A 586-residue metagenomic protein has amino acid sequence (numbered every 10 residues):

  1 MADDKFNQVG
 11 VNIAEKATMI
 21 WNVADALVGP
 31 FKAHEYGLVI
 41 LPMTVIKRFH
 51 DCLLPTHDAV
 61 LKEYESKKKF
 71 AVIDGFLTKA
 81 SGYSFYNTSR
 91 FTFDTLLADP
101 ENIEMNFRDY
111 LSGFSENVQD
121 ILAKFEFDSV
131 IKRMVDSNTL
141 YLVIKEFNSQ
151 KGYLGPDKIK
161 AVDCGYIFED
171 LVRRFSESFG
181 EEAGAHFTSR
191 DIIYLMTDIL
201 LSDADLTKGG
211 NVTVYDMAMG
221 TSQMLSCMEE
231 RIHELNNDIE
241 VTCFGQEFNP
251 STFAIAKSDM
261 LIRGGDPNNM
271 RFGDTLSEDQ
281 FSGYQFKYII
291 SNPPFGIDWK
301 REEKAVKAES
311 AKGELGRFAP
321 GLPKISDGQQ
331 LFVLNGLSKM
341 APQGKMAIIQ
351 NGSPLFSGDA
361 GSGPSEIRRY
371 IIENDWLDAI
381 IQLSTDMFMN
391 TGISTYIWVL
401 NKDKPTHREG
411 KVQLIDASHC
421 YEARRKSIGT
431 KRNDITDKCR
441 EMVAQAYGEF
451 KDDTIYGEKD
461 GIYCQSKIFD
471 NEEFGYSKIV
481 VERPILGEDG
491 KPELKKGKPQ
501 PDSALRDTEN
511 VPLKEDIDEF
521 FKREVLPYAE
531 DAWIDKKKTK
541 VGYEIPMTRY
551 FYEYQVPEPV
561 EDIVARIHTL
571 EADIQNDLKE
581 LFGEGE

Functional and structural regions predicted by a protein language model:
M1-A204, N269-Q280, Q382-T385, E409-D416 (+1 more regions): Non-catalytic, mostly N-terminal accessory regions of nucleic-acid modification and defense proteins
A26, E35-Y36, I40-V45, L322-L400 (+1 more regions): Conserved Class I SAM-dependent methyltransferase catalytic core
A183-S291, F295-K307, Q330, N351-S353 (+4 more regions): Conserved S-adenosyl-L-methionine
S226, A254, S291-P293, Q330-L334 (+15 more regions): Feature representing long, continuous alpha-helical segments
H233, L261, G265, P294 (+16 more regions): Hydrophobic alpha-helix feature that most strongly marks membrane-spanning transmembrane helices and their immediate
D266-M270, A311-G316, K345-P354, S418-R424 (+1 more regions): Short acidic (Asp/Glu) and glycine-rich catalytic loops that position anionic groups and cofactors
D298, E302-S326: Conserved catalytic motifs of ABC-family nucleotide-binding domains
M389-R483: Flexible, glycine-/basic-rich loop-and-beta segments that form/coincide with the SAM-dependent methyltransferase
